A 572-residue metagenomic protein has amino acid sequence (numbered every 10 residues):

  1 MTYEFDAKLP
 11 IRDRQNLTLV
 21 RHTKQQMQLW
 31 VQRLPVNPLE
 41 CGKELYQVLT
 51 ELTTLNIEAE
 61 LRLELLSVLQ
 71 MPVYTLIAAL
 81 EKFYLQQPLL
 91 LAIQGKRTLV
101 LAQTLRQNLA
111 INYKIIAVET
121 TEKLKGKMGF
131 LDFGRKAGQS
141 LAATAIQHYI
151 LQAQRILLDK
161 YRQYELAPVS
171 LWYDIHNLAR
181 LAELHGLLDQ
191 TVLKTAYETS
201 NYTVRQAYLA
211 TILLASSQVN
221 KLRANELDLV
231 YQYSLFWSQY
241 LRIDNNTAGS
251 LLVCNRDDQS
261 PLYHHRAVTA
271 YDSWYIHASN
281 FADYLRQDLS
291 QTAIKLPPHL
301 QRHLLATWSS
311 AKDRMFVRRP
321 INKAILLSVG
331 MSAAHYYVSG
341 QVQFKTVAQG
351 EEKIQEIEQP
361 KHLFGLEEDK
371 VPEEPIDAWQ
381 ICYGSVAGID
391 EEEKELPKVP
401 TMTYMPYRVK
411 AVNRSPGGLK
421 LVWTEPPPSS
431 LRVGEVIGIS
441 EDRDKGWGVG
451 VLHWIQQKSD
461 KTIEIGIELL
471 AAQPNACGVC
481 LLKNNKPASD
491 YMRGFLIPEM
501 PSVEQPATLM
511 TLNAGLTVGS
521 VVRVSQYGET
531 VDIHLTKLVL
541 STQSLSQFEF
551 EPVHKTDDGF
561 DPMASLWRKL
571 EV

Functional and structural regions predicted by a protein language model:
M1-S170: Generic N-terminal leader/targeting and pre-domain segments
C41, Y164, C254, C382 (+1 more regions): Generic recognition of cysteine residues
I57-E58, R223, S415, E425: Intrinsic-disorder/low-complexity, polar/charged segments
A167-L363: Extended, domain-scale alpha-helical bundle/helix-rich regions
I276, D283-Y284, D288, L296 (+4 more regions): Conserved mid-sequence domains
S310-K445, W454-L469, Q473-A476, K483-V572: Short strand-loop-strand
